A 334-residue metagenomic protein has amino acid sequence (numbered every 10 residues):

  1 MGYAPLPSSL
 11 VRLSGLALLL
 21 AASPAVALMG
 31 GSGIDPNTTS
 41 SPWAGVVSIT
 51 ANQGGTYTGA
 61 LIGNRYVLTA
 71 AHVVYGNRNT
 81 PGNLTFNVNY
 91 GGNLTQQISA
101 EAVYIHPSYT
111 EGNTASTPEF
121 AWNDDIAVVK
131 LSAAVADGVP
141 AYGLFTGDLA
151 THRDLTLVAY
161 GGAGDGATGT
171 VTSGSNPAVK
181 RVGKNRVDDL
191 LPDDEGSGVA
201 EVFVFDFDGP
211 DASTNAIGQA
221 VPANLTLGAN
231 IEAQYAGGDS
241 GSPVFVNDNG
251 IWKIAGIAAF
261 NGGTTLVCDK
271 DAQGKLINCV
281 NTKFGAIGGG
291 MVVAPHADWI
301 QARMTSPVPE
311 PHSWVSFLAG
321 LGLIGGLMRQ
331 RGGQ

Functional and structural regions predicted by a protein language model:
G2-S14: Bacterial N-terminal signal peptides that target proteins for export
A22-P24: N-terminal signal peptide c-region/cleavage motif recognized by signal peptidases
A27-A51, G55-T85, N176-D194, A216-P307: C-terminal subregion of chymotrypsin/trypsin-like serine protease catalytic domains
T38-P42, Q53, L61, G92-Q97 (+5 more regions): Extracellular/periplasmic catalytic domains that process cell-envelope and extracellular macromolecules
G63-N64, L68-S108, A121, A150-L155 (+1 more regions): Catalytic-histidine neighborhood of serine endopeptidases, predominantly the chymotrypsin-like S1/PA family
S132-E232, G263: Chymotrypsin/trypsin-fold serine protease catalytic domain
E310-M328: A short, hydrophobic C-terminal helix/tail in secreted or cell-surface proteins
Q330-Q334: Short, charged juxtamembrane terminal tails flanking transmembrane helices
